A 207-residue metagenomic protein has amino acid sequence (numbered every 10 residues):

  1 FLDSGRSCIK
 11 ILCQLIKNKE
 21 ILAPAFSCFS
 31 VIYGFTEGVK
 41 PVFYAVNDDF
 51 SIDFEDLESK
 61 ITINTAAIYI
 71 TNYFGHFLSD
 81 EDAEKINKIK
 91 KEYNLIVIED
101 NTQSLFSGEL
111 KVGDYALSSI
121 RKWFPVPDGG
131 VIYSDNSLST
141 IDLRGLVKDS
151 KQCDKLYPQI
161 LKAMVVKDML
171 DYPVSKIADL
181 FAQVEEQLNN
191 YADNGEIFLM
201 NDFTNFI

Functional and structural regions predicted by a protein language model:
F1-K17, V42, I61, L188-F198 (+1 more regions): Conserved PLP-binding active-site segment in aminotransferase class I/II-type PLP enzymes
D3, E99-N101: Short loop/edge segments at beta-strand edges and connector loops that shape dinucleotide/nucleotide cofactor-binding
S4-G5, A25, N136: Helix N-cap/beta->alpha junction signal
K10-E92, S104: PLP-dependent aminotransferase-like
A67, I96, Y115: Short, Asp-centered acidic motifs that coordinate Mg2+ and/or phosphate in catalytic or ligand-binding sites
F106-S107, Y115-S118, W123-G129, Y133-I207: Active-site region of PLP-dependent enzymes
